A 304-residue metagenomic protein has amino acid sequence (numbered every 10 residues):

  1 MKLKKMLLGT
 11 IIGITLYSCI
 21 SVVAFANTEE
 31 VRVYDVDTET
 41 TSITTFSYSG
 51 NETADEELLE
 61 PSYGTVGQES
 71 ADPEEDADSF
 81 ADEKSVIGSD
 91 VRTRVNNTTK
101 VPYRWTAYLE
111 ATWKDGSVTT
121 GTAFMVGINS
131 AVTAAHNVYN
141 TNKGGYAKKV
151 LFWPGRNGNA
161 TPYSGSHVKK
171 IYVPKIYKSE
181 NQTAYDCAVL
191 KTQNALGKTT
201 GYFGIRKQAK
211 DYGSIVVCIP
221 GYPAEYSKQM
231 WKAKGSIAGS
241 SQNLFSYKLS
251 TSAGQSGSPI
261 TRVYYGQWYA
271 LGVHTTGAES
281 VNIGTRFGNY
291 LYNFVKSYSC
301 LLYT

Functional and structural regions predicted by a protein language model:
K2-F25: Sec-dependent N-terminal signal peptides of Gram-positive bacterial secreted proteins and lipoproteins
A26-T122: Protease-domain processing segments flanking chymotrypsin-fold serine proteases, especially trypsin-like
R32, V101-L151, G235-S240, R262 (+2 more regions): Catalytic histidine site
F80-R104, Y108-G116, T120, Y139 (+1 more regions): Conserved catalytic-core segment of clan PA serine endopeptidases
K114-G116, S130-A131, N137-N140, G158-A160 (+4 more regions): Solvent-exposed loop/turn segments at secondary-structure junctions within structured extracellular/periplasmic domains
G158, T183-T251: Chymotrypsin/trypsin-fold serine protease catalytic domain
S250-H274: Catalytic nucleophile loop of clan PA
Y303-T304: Conserved small/polar residues in nucleotide/adenosyl-binding loops
